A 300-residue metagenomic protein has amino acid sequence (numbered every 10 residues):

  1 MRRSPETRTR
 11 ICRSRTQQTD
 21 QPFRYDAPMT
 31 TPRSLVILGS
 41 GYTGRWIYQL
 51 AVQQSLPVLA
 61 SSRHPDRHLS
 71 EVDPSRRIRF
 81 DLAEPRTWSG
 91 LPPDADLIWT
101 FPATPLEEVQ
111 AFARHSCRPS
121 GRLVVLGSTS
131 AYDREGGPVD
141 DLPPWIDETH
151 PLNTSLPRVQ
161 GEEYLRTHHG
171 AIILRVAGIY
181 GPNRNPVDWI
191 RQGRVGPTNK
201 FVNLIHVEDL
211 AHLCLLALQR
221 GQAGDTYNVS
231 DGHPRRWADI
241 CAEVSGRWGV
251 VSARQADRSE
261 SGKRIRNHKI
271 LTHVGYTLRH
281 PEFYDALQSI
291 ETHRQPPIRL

Functional and structural regions predicted by a protein language model:
L35-G39: Conserved N-terminal Rossmann-fold NAD(P)-binding element of oxidoreductases
G44-R45: N-terminal Rossmann-fold NAD(P) dinucleotide-binding loop
S75-H115: NAD(P)H-binding glycine-rich loop region in Rossmannoid oxidoreductase-like domains and their noncatalytic homologs
A113-L152: Conserved Rossmann-fold NAD(P)-dependent oxidoreductase catalytic core, especially the SDR/UDP-sugar
T149-I172: Active-site Tyr-X1-5-Lys
L156-V159, H168, I179-Q192, E208 (+3 more regions): Glycine/proline-rich active-site loop of Rossmann-fold NAD(P)-dependent oxidoreductases
A211-L216, R220-N267: Mid/C-terminal beta-alpha module of Rossmann-like enzyme folds, strongest in SDR-family dehydrogenases/epimerases
A242, Q255-T277, Q288, H293-L300: Conserved C-terminal active-site "lid" loop/helix of NAD(P)H-dependent oxidoreductases that clamps the redox cofactor
